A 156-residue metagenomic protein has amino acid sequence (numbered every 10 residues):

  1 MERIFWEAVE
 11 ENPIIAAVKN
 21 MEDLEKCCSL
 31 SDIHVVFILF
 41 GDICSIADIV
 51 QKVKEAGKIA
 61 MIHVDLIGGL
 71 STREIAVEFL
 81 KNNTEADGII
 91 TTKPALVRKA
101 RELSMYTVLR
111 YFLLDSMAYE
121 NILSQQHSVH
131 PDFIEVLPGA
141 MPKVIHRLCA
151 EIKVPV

Functional and structural regions predicted by a protein language model:
M1-V64, G68-L70, E85-D87: Conserved N-terminal beta1-alpha1 strand-loop-helix module at the mouth
I14, I33-H34, S104-T107, V154: Active-site regions of enzymes building and remodeling cell-envelope glycoconjugates
A17-S29, T72-F79, M117-Q125: Short, acidic/polar
S29, E78-I90, S124-E135: Structural recognition of alpha->loop->beta junctions
V36-F37, L109, F133-V136: Short catalytic-loop micro-motif centered on adjacent basic/acidic residues
F40-A56, G69-E74, T91-M105, L114-S124 (+1 more regions): Active-site-adjacent beta->alpha loops and helix N-cap segments on the catalytic face of soluble alpha/beta enzymes
I59, Y106, P131: Hydrophobic "anchor" residues on beta-strands that sit immediately upstream of conserved functional sites
H63, I90-T92, V108-R110: Short, conserved beta-strand edge motifs with alternating hydrophobic and charged residues
